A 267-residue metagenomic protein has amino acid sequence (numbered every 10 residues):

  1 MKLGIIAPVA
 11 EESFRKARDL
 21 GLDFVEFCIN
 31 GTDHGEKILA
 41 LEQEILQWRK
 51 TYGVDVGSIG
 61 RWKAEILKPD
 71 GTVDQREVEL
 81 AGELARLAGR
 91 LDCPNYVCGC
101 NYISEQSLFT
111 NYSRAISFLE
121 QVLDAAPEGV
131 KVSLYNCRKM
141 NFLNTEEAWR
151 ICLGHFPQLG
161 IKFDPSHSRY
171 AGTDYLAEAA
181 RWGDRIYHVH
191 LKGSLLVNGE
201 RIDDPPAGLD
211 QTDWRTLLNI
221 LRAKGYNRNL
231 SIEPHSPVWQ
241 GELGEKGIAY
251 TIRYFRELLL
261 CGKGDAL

Functional and structural regions predicted by a protein language model:
M1-K2, G57-K68: N-terminal small/glycine-rich loop or linker at the start of catalytic domains across soluble metabolic enzymes
M1-K2, V9-G21, E77-V78, G82 (+3 more regions): Histidine-acidic metal/acid-base catalytic patches
I6-A10, C28-T32, R61-A64, N101-I103 (+4 more regions): Active-site beta-loop-alpha junctions enriched in small/polar residues
V25-I29, D55-G60, P94-C98: Short, well-structured secondary-structure segments
E26-R49, C100-S107: Glycine-rich, proline-tolerant flexible connector loops at the mouths of alpha/beta enzymes
G31, A64-D74, P206-G208: The substrate-binding groove and active-site-proximal loops of carbohydrate-active enzymes, especially glycoside
E42-W62, A115-G129, C152-F156, W214-R215: Alpha-helix-loop-beta-strand connector modules within alpha/beta enzyme cores
K68-G160: Active-site acidic/histidine proton-transfer and metal-coordination neighborhood in alpha/beta enzyme cores
